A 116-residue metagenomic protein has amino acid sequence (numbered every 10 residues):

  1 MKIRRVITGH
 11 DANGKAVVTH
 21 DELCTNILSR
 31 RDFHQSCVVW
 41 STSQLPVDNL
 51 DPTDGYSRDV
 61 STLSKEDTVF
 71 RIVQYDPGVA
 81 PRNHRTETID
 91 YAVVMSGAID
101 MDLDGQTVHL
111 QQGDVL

Functional and structural regions predicted by a protein language model:
M1-D48: N-terminal leader/capping segments at the start of a protein or of a new domain
V6-T8, V73, A92: Conserved hydrophobic/aromatic positions in well-ordered beta-strands
I7, V60-T62, R82-N83: Short Gly/Pro-enriched turn/cap motifs at secondary-structure boundaries
H20, Q74, L103: Pocket-edge structural micro-motifs
L23, T53-Y56, T68-E87: Conserved short histidine dyad/triad with adjacent acidic residue
V47-T62: Compact, glycine-rich, soluble single-domain proteins
A80-D114: A short beta-strand-loop-beta hairpin characteristic of the jelly-roll/cupin
